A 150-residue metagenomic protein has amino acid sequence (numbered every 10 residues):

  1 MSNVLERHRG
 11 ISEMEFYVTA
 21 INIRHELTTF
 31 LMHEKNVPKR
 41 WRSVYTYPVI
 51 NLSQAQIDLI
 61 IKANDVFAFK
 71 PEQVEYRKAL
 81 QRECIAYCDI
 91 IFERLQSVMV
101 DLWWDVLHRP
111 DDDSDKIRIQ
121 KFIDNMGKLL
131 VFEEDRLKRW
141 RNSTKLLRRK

Functional and structural regions predicted by a protein language model:
M1-K150: Amphipathic alpha-helical assembly/interaction segments
